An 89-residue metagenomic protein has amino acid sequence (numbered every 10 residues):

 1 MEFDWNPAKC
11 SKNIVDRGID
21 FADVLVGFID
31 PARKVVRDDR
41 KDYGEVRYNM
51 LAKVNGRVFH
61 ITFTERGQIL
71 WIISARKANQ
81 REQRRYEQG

Functional and structural regions predicted by a protein language model:
M1-G89: Ribonuclease/tRNase effector modules and their secretory precursors
